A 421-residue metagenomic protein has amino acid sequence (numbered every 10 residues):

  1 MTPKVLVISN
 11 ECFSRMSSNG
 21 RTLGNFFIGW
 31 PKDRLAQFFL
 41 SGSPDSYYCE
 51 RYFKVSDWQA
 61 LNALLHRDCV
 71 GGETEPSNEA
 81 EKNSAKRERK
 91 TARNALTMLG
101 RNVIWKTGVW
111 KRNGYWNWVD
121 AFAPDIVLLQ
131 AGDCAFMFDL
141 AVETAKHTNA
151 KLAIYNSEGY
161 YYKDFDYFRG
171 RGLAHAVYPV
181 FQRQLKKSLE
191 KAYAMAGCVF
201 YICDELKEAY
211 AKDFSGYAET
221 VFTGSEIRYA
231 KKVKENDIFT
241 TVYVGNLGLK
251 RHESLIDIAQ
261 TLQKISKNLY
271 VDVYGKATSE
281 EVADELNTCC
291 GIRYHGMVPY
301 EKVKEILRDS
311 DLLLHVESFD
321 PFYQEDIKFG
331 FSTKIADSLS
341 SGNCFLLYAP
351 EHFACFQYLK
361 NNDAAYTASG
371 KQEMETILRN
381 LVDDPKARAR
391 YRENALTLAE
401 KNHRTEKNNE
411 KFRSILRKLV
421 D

Functional and structural regions predicted by a protein language model:
M1-E75, A218, F222-E226, Q260-I265: N-terminal subdomain of nucleotide-sugar transferases
T74-I126, Y178-P179: Conserved nucleotide-sugar donor-binding subdomain of glycosyltransferases
W110-N113, N117, D139, E143-H147 (+2 more regions): Membrane-proximal helix-turn-helix segments that form the acceptor-binding/catalytic region of lipid-linked
Y161, P179-A230: Donor nucleotide-sugar binding/catalytic pocket of nucleotide-sugar-dependent glycosyltransferases
S225-Y229, K234-E285, Y294-E301: Conserved catalytic-core segment of nucleotide-activated headgroup transferases in glycan assembly
L249-E253, V303, L313-L339, F345-Q357: Nucleotide-sugar-dependent
S332, P350, N362-Q372, N380-K386: Conserved acidic donor-binding segment of nucleotide-sugar-dependent glycosyltransferases
S369-Q372, P385-R417: A charged, aromatic-enriched C-terminal amphipathic alpha-helix characteristic of glycosyltransferases across folds
